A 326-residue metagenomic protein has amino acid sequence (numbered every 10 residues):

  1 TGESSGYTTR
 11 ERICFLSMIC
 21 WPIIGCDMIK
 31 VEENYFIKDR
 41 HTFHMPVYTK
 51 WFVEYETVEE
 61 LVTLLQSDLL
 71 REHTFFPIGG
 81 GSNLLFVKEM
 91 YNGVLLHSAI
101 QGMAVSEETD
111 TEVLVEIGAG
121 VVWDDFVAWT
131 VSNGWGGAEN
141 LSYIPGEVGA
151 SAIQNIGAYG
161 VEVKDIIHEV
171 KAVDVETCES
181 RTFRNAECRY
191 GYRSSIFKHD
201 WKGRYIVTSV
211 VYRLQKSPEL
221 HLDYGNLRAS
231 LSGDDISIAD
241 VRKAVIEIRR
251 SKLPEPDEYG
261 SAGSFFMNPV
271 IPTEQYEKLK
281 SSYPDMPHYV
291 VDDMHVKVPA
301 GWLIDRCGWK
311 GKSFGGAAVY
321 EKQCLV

Functional and structural regions predicted by a protein language model:
G2, T177-C178: Detector for glycine-centered tight turns/loop "hinges" at secondary-structure junctions
G2-R10: Extreme N-terminal basic, low-complexity initiation segments that serve as generic localization/processing leaders
F15-L16: Short hydrophobic targeting helices and cationic amphipathic motifs that mediate membrane/organellar targeting
I29-V170, D174-E176: Anion-binding (especially nucleotide phosphate/pyrophosphate-binding) glycine-rich loop and adjoining beta-alpha core
E32-E33, D39-T42, S180-L325: Phosphate/pyrophosphate- and phosphate-bearing ligand-binding catalytic cores of soluble enzymes
